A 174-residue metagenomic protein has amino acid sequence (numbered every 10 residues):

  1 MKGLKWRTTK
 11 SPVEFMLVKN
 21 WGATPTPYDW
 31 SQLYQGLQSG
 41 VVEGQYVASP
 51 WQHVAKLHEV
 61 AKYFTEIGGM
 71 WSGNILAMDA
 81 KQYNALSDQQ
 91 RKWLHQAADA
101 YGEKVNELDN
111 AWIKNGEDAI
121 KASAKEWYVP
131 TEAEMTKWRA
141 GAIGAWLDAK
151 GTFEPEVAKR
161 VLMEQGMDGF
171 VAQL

Functional and structural regions predicted by a protein language model:
K2-L174: N-terminal secretory/targeting leader peptides
